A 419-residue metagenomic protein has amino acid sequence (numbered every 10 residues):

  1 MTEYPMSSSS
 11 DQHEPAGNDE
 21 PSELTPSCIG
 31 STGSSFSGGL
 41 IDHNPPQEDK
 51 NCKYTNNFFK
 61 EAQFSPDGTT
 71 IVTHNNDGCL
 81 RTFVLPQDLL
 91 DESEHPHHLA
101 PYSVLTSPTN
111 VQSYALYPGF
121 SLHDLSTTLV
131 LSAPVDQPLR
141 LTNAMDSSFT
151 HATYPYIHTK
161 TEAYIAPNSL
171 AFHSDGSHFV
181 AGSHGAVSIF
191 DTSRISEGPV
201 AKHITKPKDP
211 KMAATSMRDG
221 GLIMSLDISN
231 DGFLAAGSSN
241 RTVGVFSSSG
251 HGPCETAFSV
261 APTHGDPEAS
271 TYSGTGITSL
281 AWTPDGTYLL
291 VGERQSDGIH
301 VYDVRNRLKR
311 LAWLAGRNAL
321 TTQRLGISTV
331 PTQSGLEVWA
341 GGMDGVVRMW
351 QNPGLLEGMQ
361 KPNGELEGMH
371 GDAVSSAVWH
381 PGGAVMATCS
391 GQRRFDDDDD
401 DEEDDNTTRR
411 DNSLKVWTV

Functional and structural regions predicted by a protein language model:
P5-Y54, L89-N110, D146-S169, I189-S225 (+5 more regions): Inter-blade linker and blade-boundary elements of WD-repeat/beta-propeller domains
D49-G78: Beta-strand-rich domains and repeat architectures in extracellular enzymes and scaffolds, especially beta-propellers
A62-G68, L116-T127, S169-G176, G220 (+4 more regions): Loop/turn segments within WD40 beta-propeller blades
H74-D77, A133-V135, G182-G185, G237-N240 (+3 more regions): Conserved strand-to-loop turn within each blade of WD40 beta-propeller repeats
G78-P155: Eukaryotic helix-linker segments that join adjacent hydrophobic helices
L80-P86, L139-N143, V187-S193, V243-S247 (+4 more regions): WD40-repeat beta-propellers
E255-S259, P267-R410, V419: Structured C-terminal portions of repeat-based eukaryotic scaffold domains
